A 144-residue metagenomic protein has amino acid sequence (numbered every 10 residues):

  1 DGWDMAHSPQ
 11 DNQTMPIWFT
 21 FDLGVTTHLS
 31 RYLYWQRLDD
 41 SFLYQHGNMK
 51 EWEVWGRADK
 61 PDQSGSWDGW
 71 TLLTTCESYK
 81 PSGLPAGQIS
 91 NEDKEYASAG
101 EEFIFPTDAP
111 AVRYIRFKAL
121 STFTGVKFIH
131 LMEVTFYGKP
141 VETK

Functional and structural regions predicted by a protein language model:
D1-D68, S98-K144: Aromatic, loop-rich ligand-recognition surfaces of beta-strand-rich domains
G69-I104: Extracellular carbohydrate recognition and processing domains and analogous Trp-centered ligand-binding platforms
